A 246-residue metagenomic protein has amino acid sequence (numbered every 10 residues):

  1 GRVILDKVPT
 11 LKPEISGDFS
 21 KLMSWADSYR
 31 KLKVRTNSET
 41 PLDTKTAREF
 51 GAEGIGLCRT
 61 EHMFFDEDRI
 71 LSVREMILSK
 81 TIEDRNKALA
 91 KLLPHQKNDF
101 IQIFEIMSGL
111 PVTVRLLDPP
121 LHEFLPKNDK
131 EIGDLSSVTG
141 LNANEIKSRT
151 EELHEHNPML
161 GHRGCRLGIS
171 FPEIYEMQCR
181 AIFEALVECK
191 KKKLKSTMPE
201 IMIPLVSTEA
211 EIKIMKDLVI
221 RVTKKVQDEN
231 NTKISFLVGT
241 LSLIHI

Functional and structural regions predicted by a protein language model:
G1: Conformationally flexible catalytic loops at phosphate/diphosphate-handling active centers
L5: Phosphate/pyrophosphate-binding betaalpha-module
K12-S16: C-terminal, low-ordered peptide segments at domain boundaries
D18-I244: Conserved alpha/beta-domain cores
